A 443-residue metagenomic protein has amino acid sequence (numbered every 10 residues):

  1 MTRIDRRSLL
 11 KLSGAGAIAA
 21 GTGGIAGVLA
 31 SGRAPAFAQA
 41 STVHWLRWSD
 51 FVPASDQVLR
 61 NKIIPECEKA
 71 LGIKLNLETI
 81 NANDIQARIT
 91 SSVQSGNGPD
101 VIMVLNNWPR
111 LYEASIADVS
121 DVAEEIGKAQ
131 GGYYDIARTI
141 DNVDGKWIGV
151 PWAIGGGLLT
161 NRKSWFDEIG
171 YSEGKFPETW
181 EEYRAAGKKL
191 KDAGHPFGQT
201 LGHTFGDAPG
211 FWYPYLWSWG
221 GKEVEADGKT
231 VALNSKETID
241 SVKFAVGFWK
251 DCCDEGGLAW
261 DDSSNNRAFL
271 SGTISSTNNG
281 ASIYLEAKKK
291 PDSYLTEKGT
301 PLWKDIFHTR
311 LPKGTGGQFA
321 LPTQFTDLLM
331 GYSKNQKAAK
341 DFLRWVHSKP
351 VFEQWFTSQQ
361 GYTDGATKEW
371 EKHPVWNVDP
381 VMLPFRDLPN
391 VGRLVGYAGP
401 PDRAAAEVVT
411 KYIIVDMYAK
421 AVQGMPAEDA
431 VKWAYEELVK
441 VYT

Functional and structural regions predicted by a protein language model:
M1-A19: N-terminal secretory signal peptides and thylakoid transit peptides that target proteins across membranes
Q39-S41, A70, G145, W165-S172 (+7 more regions): Extracytoplasmic/periplasmic substrate-recognition and gating elements
K74, S91, D167, G194 (+1 more regions): Conserved C-terminal helix/tail region of periplasmic/extracytoplasmic solute-binding proteins
L105-L158, R184, F211, P301-R310: Hinge/lid segment of periplasmic solute-binding proteins
S120-Y133, F176, H203, W219-D240 (+4 more regions): Short, solvent-exposed loop/beta-turn-alpha elements that line the ligand-binding surface or hinge of extracytoplasmic
V143-W152, G157, E181-V231, E237 (+1 more regions): Extracytoplasmic/periplasmic solute-binding protein
R184-L190, D227-A259, F307, L311: Glycine-centered hinge/linker elements that transmit conformational signals in sensory and ligand-binding systems
P301-R310, T357-K420: Long, aromatic- and glycine/proline-rich binding clefts that accommodate carbohydrate-like moieties
